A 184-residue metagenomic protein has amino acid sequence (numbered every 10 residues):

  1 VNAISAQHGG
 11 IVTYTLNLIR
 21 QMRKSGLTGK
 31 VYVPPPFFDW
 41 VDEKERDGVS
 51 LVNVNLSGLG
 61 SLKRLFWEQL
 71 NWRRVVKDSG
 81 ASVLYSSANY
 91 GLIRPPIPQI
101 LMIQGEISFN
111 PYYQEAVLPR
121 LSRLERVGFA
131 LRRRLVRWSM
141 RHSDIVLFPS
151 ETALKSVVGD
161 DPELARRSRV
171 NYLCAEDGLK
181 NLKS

Functional and structural regions predicted by a protein language model:
V1, G10, M22, W72 (+3 more regions): Generic structural signal for small/hydrophobic residues in well-ordered secondary structure, especially within
N2-Q7, Q21-L59, A153: N-terminal strand-loop element at the rim of the active site of nucleotide-sugar-dependent glycosyltransferases
Q7, G48-R74, V117-L124: A short, charged, and often flexible helix/loop element on the N-terminal side of the glycosyltransferase catalytic
I11-Y14, Y32-P34, Y85-A88, F148-S150 (+1 more regions): Replace "coordinates the UDP/GDP/TDP-sugar" with "coordinates nucleotide-activated sugar donors
G58-S87, R94, A130-W138: An amphipathic, basic-hydrophobic alpha-helix
L101-A130: Acceptor-binding helix/loop patch of EC 2.4 sugar-transfer enzymes, predominantly nucleotide-sugar-dependent
L124-V146: Membrane-proximal helix-turn-helix segments that form the acceptor-binding/catalytic region of lipid-linked
R141-G159, E163-N181: Donor nucleotide-sugar binding/catalytic pocket of nucleotide-sugar-dependent glycosyltransferases
